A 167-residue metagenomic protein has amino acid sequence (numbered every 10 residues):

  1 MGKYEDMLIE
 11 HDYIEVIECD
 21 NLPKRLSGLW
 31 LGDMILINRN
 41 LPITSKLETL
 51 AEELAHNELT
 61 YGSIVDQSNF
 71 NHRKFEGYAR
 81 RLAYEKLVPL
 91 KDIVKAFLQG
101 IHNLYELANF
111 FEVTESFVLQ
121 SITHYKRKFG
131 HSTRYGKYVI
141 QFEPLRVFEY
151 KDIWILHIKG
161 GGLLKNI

Functional and structural regions predicted by a protein language model:
M1-I167: Active-site hotspot residues in diverse enzymes, especially metal/ion-binding acidic/histidine motifs
